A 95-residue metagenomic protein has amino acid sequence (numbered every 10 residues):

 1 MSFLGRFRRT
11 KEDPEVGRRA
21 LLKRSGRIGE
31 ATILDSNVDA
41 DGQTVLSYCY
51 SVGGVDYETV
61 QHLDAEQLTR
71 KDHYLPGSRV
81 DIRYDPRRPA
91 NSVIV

Functional and structural regions predicted by a protein language model:
M1-V95: Oxidizing extracytosolic/periplasmic lumen-facing domains of membrane-embedded or membrane-associated proteins
